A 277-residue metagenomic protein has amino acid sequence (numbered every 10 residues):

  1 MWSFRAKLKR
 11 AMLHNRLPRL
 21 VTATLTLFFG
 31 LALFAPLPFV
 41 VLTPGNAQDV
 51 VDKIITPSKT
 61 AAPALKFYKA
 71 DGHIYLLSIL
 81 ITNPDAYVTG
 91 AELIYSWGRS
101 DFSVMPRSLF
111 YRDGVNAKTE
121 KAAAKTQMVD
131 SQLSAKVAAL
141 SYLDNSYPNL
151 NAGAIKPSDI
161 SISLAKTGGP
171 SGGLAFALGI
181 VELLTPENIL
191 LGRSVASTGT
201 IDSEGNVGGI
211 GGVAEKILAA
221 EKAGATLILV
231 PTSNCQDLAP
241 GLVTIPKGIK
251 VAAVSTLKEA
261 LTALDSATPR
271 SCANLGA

Functional and structural regions predicted by a protein language model:
W2-A277: Peripheral, non-AAA+ core regions of ATP-driven protein-machinery
